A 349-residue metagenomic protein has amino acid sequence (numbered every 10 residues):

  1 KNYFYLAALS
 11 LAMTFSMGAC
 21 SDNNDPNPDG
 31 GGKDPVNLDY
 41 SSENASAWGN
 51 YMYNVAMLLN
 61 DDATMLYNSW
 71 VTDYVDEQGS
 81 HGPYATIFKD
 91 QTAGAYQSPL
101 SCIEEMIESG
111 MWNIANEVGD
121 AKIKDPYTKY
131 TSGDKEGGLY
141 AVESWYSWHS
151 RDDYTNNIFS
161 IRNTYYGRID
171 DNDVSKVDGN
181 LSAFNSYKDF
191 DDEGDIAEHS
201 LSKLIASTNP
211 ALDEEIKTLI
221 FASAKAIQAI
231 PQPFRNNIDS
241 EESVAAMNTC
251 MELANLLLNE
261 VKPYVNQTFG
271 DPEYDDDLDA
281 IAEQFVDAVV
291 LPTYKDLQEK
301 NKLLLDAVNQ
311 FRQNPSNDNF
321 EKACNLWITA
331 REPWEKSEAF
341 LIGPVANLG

Functional and structural regions predicted by a protein language model:
K1-A7: Bacterial N-terminal signal peptides that target proteins for export
A8-M13: Hydrophobic helical h-region of N-terminal Sec-dependent signal peptides in bacterial secretory/periplasmic proteins
F15-A19: C-terminal motif of bacterial Sec signal peptides marking the signal peptidase cleavage site
D22-G349: Mature extracytoplasmic or organellar-lumen-exposed domains after removal of signal/transit peptides
